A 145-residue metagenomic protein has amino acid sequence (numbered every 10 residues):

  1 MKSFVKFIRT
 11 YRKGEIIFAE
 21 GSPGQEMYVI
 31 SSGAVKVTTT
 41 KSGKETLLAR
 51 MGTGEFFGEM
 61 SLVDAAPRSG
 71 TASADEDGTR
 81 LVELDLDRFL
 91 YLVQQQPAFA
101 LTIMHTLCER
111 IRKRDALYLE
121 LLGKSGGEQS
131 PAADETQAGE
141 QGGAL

Functional and structural regions predicted by a protein language model:
M1-T38: Regulatory nucleotide-sensing modules
F7, S31-G33, L47, T53 (+1 more regions): A generic structural signal for short beta-strands and their flanking turns/coil linkers
G14, G33-V35, G54, A72 (+1 more regions): Short hydrophobic/aromatic patches on the structural cores and recognition surfaces of FHA
V35-L48: A short beta-strand-loop-beta hairpin characteristic of the jelly-roll/cupin
A49-M104: Cyclic-nucleotide recognition modules
R88-Q129: A small-molecule sensor/coupling module
E120-L145: Phosphate-/nucleic-acid-contacting segments
